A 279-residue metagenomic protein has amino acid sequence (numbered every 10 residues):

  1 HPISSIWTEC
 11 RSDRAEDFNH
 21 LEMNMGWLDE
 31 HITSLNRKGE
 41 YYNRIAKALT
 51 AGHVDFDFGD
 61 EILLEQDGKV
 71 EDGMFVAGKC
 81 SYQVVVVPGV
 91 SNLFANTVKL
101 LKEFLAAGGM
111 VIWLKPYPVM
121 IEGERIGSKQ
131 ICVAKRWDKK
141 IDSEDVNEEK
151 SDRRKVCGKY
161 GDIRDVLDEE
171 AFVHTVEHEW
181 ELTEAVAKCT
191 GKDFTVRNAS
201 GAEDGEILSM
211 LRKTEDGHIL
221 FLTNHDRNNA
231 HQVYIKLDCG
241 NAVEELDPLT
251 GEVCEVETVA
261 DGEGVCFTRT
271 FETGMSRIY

Functional and structural regions predicted by a protein language model:
H1-Y279: Carbohydrate-binding surfaces of carbohydrate-active enzymes
